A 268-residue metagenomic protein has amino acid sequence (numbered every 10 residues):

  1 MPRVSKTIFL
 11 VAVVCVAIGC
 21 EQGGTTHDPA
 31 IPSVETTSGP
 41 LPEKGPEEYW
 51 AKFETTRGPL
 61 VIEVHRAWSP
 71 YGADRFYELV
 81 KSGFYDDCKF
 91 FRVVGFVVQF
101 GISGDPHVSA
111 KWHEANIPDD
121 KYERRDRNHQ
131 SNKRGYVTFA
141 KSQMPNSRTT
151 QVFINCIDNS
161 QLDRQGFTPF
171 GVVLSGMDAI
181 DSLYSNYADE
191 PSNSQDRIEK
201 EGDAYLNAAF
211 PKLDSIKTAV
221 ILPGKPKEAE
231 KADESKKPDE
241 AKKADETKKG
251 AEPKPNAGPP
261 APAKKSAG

Functional and structural regions predicted by a protein language model:
M1-F9: Bacterial N-terminal signal peptides that target proteins for export
M1-P2, V16-E21: Universal eukaryotic N-terminal targeting presequences
I8-A17: Bacterial N-terminal signal peptides
C20-G268: Cyclophilin-like peptidyl-prolyl cis-trans isomerases
